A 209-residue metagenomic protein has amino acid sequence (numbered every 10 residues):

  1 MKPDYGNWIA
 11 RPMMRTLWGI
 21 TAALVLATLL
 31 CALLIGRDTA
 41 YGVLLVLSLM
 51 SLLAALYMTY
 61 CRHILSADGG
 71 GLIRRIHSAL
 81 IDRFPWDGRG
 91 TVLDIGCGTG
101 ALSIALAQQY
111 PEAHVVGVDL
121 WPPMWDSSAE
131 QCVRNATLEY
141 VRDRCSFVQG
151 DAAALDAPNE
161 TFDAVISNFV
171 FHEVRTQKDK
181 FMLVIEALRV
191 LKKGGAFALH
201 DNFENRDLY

Functional and structural regions predicted by a protein language model:
R11, T16, L56-I76: Class I SAM-dependent methyltransferase Rossmann-like catalytic core, especially the SAM/SAH-binding loop
G71-R89: Conserved alpha-helix/loop element of class I SAM-dependent methyltransferases that forms part of the SAM/SAH-binding
G88-G98, V116: Conserved class I S-adenosyl-L-methionine
T99-P111: Conserved SAM-binding loop of SAM-dependent methyltransferases across substrates and taxa, primarily the Class I
Y140-A152: Conserved SAM-binding strand-loop segment of SAM-dependent methyltransferases
A153-V165: A short acidic, Gly/Pro-enriched loop at the edge of an enzyme's catalytic core that lines a small-molecule cofactor
K180-K193: A short glycine-rich, Lys/Arg-flanked "PGG" loop and its adjoining helix->strand segment in the class I
G194-D201: Conserved beta-strand signature within the Rossmann-like core of class I S-adenosyl-L-methionine
